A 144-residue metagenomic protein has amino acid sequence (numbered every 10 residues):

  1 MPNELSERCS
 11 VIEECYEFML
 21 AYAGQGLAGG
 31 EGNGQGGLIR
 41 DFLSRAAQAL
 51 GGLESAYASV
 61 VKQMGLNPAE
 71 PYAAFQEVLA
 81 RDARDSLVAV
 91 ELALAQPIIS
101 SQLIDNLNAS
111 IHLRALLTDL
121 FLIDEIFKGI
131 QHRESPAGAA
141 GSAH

Functional and structural regions predicted by a protein language model:
M1-Q63, G141: Core of compact, soluble alpha-helical bundle domains
L20, A47-E54, A83-R84, R114-F121 (+1 more regions): Short alpha-helix boundary/capping elements
G26, G30-N33, V60, N67 (+3 more regions): General "foldedness" signal
A58-N108: Amphipathic protein-protein interaction modules
S86-S142: Amphipathic alpha-helical binding modules
